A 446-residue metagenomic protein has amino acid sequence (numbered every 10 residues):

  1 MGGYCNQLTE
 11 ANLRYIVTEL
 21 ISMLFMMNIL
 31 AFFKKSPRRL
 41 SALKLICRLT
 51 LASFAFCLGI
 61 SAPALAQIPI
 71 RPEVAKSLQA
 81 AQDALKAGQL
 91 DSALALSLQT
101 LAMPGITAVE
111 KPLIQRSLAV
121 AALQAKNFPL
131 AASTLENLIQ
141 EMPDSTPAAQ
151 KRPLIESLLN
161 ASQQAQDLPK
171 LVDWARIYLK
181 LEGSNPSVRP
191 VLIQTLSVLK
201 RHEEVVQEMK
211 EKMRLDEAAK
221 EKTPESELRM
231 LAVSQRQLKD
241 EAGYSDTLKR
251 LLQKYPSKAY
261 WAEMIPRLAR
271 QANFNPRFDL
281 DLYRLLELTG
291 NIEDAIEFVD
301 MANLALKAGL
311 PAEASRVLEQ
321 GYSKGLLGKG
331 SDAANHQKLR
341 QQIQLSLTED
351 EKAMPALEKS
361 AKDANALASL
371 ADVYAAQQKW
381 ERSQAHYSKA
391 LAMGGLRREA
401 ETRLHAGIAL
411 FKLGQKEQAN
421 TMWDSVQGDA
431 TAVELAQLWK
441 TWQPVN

Functional and structural regions predicted by a protein language model:
M1-K44: N-terminal secretory signal peptides that target proteins for export/translocation
Y15, E19, N28, F56 (+6 more regions): N-terminal leader/linker segments that initiate helical-solenoid repeat arrays
Q67-I70, L101-T107, I139-P147, R176-S184 (+8 more regions): Solenoid-like repeat scaffolds
I70-Q79, A108-Q115, T146-S157, K170 (+11 more regions): Generic helix N-cap/helix-start motif at coil->alpha-helix transitions
A84, A122, S162, L196 (+6 more regions): Residue at a conserved register position within TPR or TPR-like alpha-solenoid repeats
A87, A125, A165, L199 (+5 more regions): Structural motif corresponding to the intra-repeat A-B loop/turn of tetratricopeptide repeats
S97-L98, L130-L138, L168-L179, E203-L215 (+6 more regions): Alpha-helical repeat scaffolds
K362-N446: C-terminal soluble interaction/assembly domains
